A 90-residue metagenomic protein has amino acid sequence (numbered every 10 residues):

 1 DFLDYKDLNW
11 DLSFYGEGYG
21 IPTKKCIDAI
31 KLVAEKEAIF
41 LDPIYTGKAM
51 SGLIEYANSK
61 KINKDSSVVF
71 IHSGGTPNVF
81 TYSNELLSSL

Functional and structural regions predicted by a protein language model:
D1-L3: Short mixed-charge
Y5-D7, D11-K64: Active-site-adjacent helical/loop segments in soluble small-molecule enzymes
I54-L90: Phosphate-binding loop/pocket of nucleotide- and phosphate-handling active sites
